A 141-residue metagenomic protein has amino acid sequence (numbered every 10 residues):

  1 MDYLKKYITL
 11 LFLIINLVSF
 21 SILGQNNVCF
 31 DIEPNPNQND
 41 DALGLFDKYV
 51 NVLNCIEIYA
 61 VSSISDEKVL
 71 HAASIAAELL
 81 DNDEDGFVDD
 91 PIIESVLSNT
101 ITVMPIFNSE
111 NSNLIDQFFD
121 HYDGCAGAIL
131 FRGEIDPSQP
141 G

Functional and structural regions predicted by a protein language model:
D2-T9: Bacterial N-terminal signal peptides that target proteins for export
Y3, V18, D41, L45 (+3 more regions): Exposed alpha-helical structural elements
T9-S19: Bacterial N-terminal signal peptides
S21-G24: Boundary at the C-terminal end of the N-terminal hydrophobic targeting segment
I32-D40, I56, K68: N-terminal intrinsically disordered, low-complexity, charge-rich
P36-V50: Ser/Thr/Asn(+Pro)-rich, low-complexity disordered segments
L53-G141: Acidic/His-rich structured neighborhood in mature extracellular/periplasmic domains
